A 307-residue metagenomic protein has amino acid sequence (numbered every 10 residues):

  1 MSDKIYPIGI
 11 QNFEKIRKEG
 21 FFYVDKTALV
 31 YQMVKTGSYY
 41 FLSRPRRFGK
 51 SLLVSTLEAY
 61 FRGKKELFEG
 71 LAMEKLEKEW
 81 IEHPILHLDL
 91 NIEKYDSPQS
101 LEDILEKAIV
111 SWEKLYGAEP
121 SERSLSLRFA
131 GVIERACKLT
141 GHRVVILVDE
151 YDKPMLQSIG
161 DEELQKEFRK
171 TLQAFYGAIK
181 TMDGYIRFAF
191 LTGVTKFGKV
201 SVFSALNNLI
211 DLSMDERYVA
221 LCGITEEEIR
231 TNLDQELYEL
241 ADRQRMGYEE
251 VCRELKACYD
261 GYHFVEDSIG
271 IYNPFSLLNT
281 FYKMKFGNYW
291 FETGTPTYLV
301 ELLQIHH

Functional and structural regions predicted by a protein language model:
M1-H307: Phosphate-binding site recognition
